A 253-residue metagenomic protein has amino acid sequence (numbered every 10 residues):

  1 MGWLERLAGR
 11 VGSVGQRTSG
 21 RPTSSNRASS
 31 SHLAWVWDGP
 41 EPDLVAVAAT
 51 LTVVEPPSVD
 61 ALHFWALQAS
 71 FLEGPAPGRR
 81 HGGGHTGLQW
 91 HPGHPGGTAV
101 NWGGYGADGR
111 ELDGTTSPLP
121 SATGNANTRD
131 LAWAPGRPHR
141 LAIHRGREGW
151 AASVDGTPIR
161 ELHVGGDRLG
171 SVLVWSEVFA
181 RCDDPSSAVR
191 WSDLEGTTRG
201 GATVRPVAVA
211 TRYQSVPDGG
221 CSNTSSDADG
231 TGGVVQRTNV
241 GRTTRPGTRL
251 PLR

Functional and structural regions predicted by a protein language model:
M1-G15: Intrinsically disordered, low-structural-confidence terminal and linker regions
G12-T115, P217, T238-R253: Secretory/extracellular carbohydrate-interaction modules and structurally similar beta-sandwich "look-alikes"
A34-G39, N127-A132, D193-L194: Beta-strand-rich interaction surfaces with strong enrichment in secreted/lumenal proteins
P42, A132-G136, D167: Surface-exposed coil/turn segments at beta-strand junctions on protein surfaces, enriched
L51-E55, R145, V178: Short beta-strand segments enriched in hydrophobic/aromatic residues within well-folded beta-rich domains
T116-R140: Short, aromatic/His-centered strand-loop micro-motif at the edge of beta-sheets
W133-R160: Carbohydrate-binding surfaces in secreted/extracellular proteins
W150-V234: Aromatic sugar-binding interfaces of carbohydrate-active proteins
